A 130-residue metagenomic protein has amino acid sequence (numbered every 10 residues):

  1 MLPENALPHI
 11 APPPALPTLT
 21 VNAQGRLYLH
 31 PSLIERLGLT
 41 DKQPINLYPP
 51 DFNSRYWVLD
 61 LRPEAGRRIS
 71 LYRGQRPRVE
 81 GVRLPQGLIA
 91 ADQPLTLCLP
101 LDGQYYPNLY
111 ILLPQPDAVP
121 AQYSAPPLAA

Functional and structural regions predicted by a protein language model:
M1-R26, P31-A130: Long, contiguous, secondary-structure-rich segments that constitute the structural scaffold of globular domains
